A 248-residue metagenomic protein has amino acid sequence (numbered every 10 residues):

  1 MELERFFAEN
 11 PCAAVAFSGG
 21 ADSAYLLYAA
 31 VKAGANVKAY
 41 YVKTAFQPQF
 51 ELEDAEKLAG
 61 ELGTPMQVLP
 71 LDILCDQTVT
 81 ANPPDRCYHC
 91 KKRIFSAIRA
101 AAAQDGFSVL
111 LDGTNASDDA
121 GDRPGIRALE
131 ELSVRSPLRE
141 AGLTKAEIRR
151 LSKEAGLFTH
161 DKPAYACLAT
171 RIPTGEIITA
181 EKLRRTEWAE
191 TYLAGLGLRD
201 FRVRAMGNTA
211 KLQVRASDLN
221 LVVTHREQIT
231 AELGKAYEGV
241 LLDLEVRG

Functional and structural regions predicted by a protein language model:
M1-A128, S133-E154, G195, A210 (+2 more regions): ATP-dependent adenylation/nucleotidyltransferase module used to activate substrates
K38, A205-A216: Short, aliphatic-rich beta-strand segments
L74, P173-T174, S217-D218: A short, flexible beta-alpha/helix-coil linker loop
R139-K145, R149-L193, G197-V203: Mid-to-C-terminal catalytic subdomains of enzymes that bind/position adenosyl phosphate moieties or nucleic-acid
R184, R226-E227: Charged helix-capping and loop-helix junction motifs
R199-M206, D243-R247: C-terminal boundary motif of the adenylate-forming
D218-H225: Short, conserved charged micro-motifs
